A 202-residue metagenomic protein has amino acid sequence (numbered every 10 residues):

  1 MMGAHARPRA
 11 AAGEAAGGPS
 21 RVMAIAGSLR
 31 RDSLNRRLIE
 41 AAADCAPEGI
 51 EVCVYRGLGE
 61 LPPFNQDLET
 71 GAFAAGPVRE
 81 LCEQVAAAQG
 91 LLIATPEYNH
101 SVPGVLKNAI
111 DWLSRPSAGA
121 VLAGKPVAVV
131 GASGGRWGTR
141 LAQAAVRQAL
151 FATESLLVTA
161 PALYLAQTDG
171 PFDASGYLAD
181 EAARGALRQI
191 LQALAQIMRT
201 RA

Functional and structural regions predicted by a protein language model:
M2-M23, L156-A202: Glycine-rich phosphate/pyrophosphate-binding loop and the adjoining helix
G17-I50: N-terminal beta1-alpha1 ligand-phosphate binding loop
V22, N35, I39, L61 (+5 more regions): A general structural signal for well-ordered alpha-helical segments in protein cores
I25-G27, Y55, V130: Short hydrophobic segments within beta-strands
A46-C53, S155-L157: A generic structural motif
G57-A75, P171-F172: N-terminal beta-loop-helix "entrance" segment that forms/cooperates in small-molecule cofactor or anionic ligand
F73-E154: Helix-loop-strand module that forms the ligand-binding subsite of alpha/beta enzymes
